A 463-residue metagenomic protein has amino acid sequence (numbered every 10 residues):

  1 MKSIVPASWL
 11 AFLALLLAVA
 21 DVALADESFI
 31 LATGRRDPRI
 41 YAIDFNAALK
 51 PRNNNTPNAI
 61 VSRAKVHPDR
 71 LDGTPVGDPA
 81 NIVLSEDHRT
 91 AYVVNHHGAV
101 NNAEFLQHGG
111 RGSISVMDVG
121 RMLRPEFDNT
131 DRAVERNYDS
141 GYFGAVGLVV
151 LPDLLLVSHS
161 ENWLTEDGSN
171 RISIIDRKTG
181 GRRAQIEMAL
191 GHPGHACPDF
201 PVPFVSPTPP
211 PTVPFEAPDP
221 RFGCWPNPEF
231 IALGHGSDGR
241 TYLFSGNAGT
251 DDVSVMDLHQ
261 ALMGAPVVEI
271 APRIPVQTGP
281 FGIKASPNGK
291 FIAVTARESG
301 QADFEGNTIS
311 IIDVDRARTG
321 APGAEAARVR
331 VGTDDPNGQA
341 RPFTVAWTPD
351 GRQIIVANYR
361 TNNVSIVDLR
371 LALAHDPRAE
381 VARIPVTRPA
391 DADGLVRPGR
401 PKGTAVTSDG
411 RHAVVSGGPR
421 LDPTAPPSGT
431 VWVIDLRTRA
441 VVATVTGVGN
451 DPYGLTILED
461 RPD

Functional and structural regions predicted by a protein language model:
M1-A7: Positively charged n-region of N-terminal signal peptides that target proteins for export
S8-A18: Bacterial N-terminal signal peptides
D21-D463: Predominantly soluble domains enriched in secretory-pathway, periplasmic, or organellar proteins
